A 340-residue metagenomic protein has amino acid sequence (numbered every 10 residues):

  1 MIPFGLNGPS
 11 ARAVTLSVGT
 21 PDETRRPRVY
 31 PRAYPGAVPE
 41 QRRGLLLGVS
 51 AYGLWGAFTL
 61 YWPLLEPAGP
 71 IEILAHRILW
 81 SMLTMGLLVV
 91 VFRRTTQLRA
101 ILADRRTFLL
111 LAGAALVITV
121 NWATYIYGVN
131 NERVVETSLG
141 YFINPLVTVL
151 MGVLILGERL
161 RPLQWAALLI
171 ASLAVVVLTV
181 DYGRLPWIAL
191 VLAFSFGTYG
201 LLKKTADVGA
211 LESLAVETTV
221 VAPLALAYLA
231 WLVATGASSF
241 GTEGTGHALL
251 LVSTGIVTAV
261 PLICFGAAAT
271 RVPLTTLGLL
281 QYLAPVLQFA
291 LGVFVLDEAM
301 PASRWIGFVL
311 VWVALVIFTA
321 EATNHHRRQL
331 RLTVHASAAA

Functional and structural regions predicted by a protein language model:
N7, D22-S50, L83-L111, P162 (+4 more regions): Membrane-interface interhelical linkers
L16, P31-E72, L173-T205, L291 (+1 more regions): Glycine-/small-residue-enriched transmembrane alpha-helix faces in small-molecule transporters and effluxers
G53-A57, Y61, A112-V129, V191-L202 (+3 more regions): Hydrophobic alpha-helical transmembrane segments of multi-pass membrane transport proteins, especially secondary
P67-E72, A123-G140, I263-L280, A299: Structural motif at transmembrane-helix junctions in multi-pass transporters
M85, L163-T179, I188-F194, S303-A322: Hydrophobic transmembrane alpha-helices of multi-pass small-molecule transport proteins
Y127, N144-Q164, V286-W305: C-terminal transmembrane-helix exit sites in multi-pass transporters
L139-I143, A210-V220, A259-F294: Helix-helix packing/entry segments at the starts of transmembrane helices
V180-D181, L185, Y282-A340: C-terminal-most transmembrane helix of multi-pass membrane proteins
